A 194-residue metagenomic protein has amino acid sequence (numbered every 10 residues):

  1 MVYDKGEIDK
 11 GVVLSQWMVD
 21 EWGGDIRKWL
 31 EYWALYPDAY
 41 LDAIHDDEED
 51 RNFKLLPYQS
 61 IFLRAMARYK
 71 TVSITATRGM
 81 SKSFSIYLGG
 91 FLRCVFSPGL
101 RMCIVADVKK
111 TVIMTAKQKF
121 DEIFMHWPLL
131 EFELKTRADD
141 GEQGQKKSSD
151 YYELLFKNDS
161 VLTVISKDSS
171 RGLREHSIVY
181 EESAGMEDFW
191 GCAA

Functional and structural regions predicted by a protein language model:
M1-A194: Phosphate/NTP-binding elements of NTP-utilizing enzymes
